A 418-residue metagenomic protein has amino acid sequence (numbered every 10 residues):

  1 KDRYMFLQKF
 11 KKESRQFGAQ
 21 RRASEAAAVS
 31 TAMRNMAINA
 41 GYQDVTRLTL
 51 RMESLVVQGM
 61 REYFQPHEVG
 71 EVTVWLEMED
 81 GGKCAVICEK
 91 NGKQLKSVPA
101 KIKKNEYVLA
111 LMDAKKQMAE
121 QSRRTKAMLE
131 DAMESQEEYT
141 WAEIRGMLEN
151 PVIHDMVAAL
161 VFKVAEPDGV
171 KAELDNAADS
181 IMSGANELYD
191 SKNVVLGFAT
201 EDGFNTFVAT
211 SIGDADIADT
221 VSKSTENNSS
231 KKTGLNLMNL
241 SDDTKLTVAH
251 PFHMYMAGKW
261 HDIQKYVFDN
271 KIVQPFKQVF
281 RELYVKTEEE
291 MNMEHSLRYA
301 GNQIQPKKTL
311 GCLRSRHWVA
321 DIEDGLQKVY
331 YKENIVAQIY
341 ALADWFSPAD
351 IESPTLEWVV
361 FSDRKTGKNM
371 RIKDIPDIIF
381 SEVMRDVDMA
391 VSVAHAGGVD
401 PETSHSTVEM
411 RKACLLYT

Functional and structural regions predicted by a protein language model:
K1, M5-L416: Non-catalytic terminal/accessory regions
